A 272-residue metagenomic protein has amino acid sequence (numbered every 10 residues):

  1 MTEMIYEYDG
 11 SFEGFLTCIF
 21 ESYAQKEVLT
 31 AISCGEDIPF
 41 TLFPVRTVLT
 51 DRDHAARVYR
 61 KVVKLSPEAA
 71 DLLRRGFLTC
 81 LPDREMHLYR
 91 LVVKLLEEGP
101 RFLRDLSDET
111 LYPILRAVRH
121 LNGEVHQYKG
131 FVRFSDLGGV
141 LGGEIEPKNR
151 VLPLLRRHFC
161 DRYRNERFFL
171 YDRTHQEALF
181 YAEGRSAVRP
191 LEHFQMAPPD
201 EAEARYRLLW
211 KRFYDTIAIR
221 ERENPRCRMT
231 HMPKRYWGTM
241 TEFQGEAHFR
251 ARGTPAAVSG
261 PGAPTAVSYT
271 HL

Functional and structural regions predicted by a protein language model:
M1-I5, L141, Q195: Glycine- and acidic
M1-R52: N-terminal ordered "arm"
G14-Q25, R90-E97, R157-D161, L208-D215: Short, hydrophobic/amphipathic alpha-helical patches that form generic packing surfaces within helical domains
T30-T41, F169-Q176, L191: A generic structural motif
F43-H126: Charged, alpha-helical interface segments at or near domain boundaries
R101-P190: Internal, well-folded beta-alpha domain core
R167, A178-L179, P198-T265: Long, compositionally biased intrinsically disordered terminal regions
T270-H271: Conserved small/polar residues in nucleotide/adenosyl-binding loops
